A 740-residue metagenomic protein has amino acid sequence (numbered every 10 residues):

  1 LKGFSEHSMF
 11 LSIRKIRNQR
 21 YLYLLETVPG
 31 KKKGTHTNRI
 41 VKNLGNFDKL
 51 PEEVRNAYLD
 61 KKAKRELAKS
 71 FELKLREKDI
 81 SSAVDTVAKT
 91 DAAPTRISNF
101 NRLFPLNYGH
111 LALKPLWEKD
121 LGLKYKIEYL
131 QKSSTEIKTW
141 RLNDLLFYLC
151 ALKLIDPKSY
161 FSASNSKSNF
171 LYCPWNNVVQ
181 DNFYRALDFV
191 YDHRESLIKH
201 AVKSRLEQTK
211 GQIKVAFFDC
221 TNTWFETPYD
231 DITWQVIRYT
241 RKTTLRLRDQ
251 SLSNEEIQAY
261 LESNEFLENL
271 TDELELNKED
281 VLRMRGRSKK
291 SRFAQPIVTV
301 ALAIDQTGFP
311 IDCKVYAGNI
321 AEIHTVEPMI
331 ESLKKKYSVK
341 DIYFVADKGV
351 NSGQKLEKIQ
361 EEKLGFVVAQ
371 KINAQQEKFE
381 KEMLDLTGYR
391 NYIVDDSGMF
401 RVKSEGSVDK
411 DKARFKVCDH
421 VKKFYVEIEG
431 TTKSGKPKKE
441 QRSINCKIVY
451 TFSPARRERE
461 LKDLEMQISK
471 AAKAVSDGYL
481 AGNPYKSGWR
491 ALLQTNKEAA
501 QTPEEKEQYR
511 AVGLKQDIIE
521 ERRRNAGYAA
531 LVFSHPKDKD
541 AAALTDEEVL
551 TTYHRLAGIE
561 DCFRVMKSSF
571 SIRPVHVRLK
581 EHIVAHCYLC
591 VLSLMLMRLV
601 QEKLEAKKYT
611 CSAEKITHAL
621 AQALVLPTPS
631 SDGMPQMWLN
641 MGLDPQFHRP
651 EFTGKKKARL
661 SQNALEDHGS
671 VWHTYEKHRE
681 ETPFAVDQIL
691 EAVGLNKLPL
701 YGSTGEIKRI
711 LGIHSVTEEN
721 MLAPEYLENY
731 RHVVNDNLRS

Functional and structural regions predicted by a protein language model:
L1-K278, A294, A301-K314, N319 (+3 more regions): Dynamic "connector" segments at or just before major functional cores
K31-K33, F170-N176, T209, Q306-F309 (+5 more regions): Secondary-structure transition/capping motifs at alpha-helix termini and the adjoining loop/turn into the next element
K32-K33, K158-S164, C173-W175, F225-P228 (+11 more regions): Short helix/loop capping segments that flank catalytic or ligand/cofactor-binding pockets
Q295-V298, D312-V315, G365, Q370-T552 (+3 more regions): An anionic, glycine-rich sequence signature occurring as long contiguous blocks
K314-K336: Active-site beta-loop-alpha junctions of metal-dependent nucleic acid enzymes, especially the RNase H-like/DDE
A321, V345-Q354, I372-A374, E581-V584: Acidic, metal-coordinating catalytic cores used for nucleic-acid/nucleotide bond scission and strand-transfer chemistry
E548-H576: Short amphipathic alpha-helical "interface-anchor" segments enriched in bulky aromatics
L579-V600: Basic, amphipathic alpha-helical segments enriched in Lys/Arg and hydrophobic/aromatic residues
